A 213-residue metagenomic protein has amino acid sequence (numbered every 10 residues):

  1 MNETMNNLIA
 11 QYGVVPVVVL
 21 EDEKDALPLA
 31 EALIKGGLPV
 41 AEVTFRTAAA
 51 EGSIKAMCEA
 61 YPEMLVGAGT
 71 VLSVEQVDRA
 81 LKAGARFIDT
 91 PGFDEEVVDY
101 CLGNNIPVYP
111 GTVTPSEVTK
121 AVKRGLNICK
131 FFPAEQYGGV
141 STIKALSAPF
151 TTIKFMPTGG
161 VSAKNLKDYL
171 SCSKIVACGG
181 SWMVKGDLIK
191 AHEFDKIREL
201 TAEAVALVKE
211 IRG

Functional and structural regions predicted by a protein language model:
M1-A83, G103, A163, A191-R212: Conserved N-terminal beta1-alpha1 strand-loop-helix module at the mouth
V17-V19, V40-T47, M64-L72, A85-F93 (+3 more regions): Catalytic beta/alpha-barrel core
L29, S73-A83, S116-R124, S141 (+1 more regions): Catalytic cores of alpha/beta
I34, L38-V43, L81-A83, N104 (+4 more regions): Glycine/Thr-rich beta-alpha phosphate-binding loop at enzyme active sites
I34-P39, A60-E63, L81-I88, G103-Y109 (+3 more regions): Glycine-enriched alpha-helix->loop->beta-strand junction motifs that scaffold or abut catalytic
A68-G69, P157-V161, C178-S181: Glycine-rich beta-strand-to-loop/alpha-helix junction loops that act as flexible
P91-V97, K130-V140, K174-K196: Glycine-rich phosphate-binding active-site loops on the catalytic face of alpha/beta enzymes
K120, Q136, S141-M156: Shared catalytic-loop signature of beta/alpha-barrel
